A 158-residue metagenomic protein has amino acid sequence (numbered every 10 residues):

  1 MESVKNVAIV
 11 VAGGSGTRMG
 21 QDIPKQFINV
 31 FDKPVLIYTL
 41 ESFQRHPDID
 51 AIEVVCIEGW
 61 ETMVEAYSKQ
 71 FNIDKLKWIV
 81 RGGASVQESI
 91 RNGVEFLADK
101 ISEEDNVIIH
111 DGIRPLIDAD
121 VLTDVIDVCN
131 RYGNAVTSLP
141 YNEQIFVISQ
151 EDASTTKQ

Functional and structural regions predicted by a protein language model:
S3-T62: N-terminal glycine-rich phosphate-binding loop and ensuing alpha1 helix
V10, L36, G93, D111 (+1 more regions): Residue-level signal for inorganic ion chemistry
M19, M63-S68, V125: Hydrophobic packing residues within well-ordered alpha-helices of enzyme cores
L40-Q44, S68, L97: Hydrophobic C-terminal alpha-helix "anchor/cap" residues
K69-D105: Short phosphate-binding loop-to-helix
N106-H110: Short aromatic-hydrophobic micro-motifs that form the base-stacking/packing surface for donor nucleotide recognition
L116-Q158: Conserved core of the sugar-phosphate nucleotidyltransferase
